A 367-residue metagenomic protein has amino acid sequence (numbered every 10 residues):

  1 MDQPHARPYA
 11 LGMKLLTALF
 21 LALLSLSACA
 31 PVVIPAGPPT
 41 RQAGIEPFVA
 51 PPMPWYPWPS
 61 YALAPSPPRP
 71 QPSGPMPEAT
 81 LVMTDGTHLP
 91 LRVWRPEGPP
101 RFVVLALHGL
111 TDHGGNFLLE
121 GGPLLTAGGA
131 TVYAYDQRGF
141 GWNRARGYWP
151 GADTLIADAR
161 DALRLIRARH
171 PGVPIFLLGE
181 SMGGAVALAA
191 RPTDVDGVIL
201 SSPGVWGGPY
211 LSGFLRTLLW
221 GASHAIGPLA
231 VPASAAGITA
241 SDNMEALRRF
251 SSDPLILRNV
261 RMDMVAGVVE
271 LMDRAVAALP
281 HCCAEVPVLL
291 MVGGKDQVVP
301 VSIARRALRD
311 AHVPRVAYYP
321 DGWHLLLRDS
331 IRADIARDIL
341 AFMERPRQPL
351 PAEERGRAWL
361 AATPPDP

Functional and structural regions predicted by a protein language model:
C29-M83, T87-P96, P364-P367: An N-terminal hydrophobic leader/cap segment in hydrolases
L110-G122: The serine-hydrolase catalytic nucleophile loop
L124-R144: Conserved alpha/beta-hydrolase
P150-R167: Alpha/beta-hydrolase active-site loop
F176-R261: Alpha/beta-hydrolase-fold enzymes
A284, L290-V292, D296: Short beta-strand/loop motif that positions the catalytic acidic residue of the alpha/beta-hydrolase fold
P300-R309: Short alpha-helix in the alpha/beta-hydrolase fold that links the catalytic acid
R315, D321-P367: Catalytic active-site module of serine/aspartate enzymes centered on a nucleophile-bearing elbow/loop
